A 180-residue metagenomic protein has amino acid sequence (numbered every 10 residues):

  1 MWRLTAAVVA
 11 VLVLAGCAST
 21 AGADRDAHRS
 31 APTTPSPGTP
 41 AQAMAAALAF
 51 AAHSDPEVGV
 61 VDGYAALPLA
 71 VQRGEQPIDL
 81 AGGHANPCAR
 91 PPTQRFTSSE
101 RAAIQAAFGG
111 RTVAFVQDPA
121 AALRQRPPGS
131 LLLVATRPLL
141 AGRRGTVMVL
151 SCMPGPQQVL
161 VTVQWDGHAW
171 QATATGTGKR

Functional and structural regions predicted by a protein language model:
M1-A15: Sec-dependent bacterial lipoprotein signal peptides
C17-Q157, T177-R180: Flexible low-complexity loop/turn motifs enriched in small/helix-breaking residues
Q158-R180: Short beta-strand edge/turn micro-motifs at domain boundaries
